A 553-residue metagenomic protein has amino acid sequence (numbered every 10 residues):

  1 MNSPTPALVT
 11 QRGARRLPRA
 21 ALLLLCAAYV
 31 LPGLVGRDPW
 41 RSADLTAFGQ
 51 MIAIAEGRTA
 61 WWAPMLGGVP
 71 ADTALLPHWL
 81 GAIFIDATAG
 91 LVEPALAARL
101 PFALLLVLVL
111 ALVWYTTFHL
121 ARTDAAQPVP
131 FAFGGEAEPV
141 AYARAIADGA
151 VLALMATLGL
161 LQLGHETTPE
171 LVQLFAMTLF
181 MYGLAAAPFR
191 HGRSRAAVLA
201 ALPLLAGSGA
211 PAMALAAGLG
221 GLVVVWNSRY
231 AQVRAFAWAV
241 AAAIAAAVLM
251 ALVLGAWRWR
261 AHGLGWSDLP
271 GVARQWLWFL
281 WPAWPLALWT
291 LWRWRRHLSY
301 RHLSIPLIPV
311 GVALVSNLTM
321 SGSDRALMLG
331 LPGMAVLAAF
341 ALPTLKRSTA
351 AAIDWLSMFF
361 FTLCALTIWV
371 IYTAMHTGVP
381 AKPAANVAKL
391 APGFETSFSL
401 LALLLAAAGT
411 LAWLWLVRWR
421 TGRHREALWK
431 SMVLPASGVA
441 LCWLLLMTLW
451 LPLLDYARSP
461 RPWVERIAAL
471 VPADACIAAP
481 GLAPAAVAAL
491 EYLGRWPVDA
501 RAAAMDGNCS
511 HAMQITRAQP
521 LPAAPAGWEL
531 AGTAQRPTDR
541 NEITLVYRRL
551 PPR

Functional and structural regions predicted by a protein language model:
S3-R16, L23, E170, A187-R553: Membrane-embedded architecture of ER/inner-membrane glycosylation machinery
C26-W61: Aromatic-rich transmembrane-lumenal/periplasmic boundary elements in polytopic membrane proteins
A47-D72, L76-W79, I83: Extracytosolic helix-loop segments that constitute the early lumenal/periplasmic catalytic or substrate-binding loops
L75, W79, T88-A111, T116 (+3 more regions): Loop-to-helix entry region of an early transmembrane alpha helix in multi-pass inner-membrane enzymes
L100-P139, A156, L179: Transmembrane-helix motifs of polytopic, lipid-linked glycan transferases
V113-T116, L160, G164, F180 (+3 more regions): Hydrophobic/aromatic residues in alpha-helical transmembrane segments
A150-M155: Short helix- or helix-capping micro-motifs that position conserved polar/aromatic residues at function-defining sites
G159-V172, P211-M213: Short acidic/glycine- and proline-prone juxtamembrane loop motifs at membrane-interface regions of multi-pass membrane
